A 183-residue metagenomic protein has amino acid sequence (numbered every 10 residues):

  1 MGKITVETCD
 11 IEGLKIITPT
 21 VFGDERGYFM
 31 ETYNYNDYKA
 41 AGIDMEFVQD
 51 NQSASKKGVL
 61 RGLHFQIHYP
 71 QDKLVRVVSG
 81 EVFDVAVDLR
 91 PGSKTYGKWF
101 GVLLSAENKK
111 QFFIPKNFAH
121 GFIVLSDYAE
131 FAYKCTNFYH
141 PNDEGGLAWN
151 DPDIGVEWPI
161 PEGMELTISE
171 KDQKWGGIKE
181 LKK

Functional and structural regions predicted by a protein language model:
M1-E107, S126-Y128, C135-K183: Non-catalytic, conserved peripheral segments adjacent to functional cores
F112, H120-L125, Y133: Short beta-strand His + acidic residue motifs that chelate non-heme Fe in jelly-roll/DSBH and cupin folds
